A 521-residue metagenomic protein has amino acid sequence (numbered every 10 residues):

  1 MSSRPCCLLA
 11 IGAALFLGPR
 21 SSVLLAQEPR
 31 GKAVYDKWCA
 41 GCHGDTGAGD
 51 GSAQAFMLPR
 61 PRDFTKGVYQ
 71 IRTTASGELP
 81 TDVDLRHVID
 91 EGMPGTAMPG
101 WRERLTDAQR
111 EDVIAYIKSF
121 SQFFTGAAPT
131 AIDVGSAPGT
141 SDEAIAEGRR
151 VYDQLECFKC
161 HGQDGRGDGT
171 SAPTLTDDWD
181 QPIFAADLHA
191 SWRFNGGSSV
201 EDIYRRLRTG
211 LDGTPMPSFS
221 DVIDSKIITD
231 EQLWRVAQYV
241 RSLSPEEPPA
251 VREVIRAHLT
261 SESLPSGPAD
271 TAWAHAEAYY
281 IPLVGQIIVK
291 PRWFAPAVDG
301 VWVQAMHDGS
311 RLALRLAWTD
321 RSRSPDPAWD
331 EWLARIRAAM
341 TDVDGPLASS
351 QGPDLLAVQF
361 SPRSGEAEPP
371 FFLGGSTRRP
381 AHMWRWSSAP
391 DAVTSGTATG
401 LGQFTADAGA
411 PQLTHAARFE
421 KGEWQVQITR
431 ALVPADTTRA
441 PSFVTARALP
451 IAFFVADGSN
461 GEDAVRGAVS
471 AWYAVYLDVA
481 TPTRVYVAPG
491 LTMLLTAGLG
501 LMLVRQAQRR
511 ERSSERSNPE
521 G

Functional and structural regions predicted by a protein language model:
L15-V23: C-terminal segment of classical bacterial N-terminal signal peptides
V23-V34, F124-D153, E247: Electrostatic cytochrome c docking/interface patches
G31-T46, V113, I117, G148 (+4 more regions): The canonical Cys-X-X-Cys-His
F56-R102, D107-K118, T174-R241, I336-A338 (+1 more regions): Extracytoplasmic electron-transfer domains, predominantly the class I c-type cytochrome c fold
P249-A274, D330-S388, A435-P519: Acidic/polar low-complexity flexible segments
V301-Q304, L413-F419: Beta-strand-rich interaction surfaces with strong enrichment in secreted/lumenal proteins
R311-W318, W424-L432: Short, well-ordered beta-strand segments enriched in hydrophobic/aromatic residues
H415-G422, A440-V444: Exposed beta-sheet edge/beta-hairpin loop segments within beta-rich domains
